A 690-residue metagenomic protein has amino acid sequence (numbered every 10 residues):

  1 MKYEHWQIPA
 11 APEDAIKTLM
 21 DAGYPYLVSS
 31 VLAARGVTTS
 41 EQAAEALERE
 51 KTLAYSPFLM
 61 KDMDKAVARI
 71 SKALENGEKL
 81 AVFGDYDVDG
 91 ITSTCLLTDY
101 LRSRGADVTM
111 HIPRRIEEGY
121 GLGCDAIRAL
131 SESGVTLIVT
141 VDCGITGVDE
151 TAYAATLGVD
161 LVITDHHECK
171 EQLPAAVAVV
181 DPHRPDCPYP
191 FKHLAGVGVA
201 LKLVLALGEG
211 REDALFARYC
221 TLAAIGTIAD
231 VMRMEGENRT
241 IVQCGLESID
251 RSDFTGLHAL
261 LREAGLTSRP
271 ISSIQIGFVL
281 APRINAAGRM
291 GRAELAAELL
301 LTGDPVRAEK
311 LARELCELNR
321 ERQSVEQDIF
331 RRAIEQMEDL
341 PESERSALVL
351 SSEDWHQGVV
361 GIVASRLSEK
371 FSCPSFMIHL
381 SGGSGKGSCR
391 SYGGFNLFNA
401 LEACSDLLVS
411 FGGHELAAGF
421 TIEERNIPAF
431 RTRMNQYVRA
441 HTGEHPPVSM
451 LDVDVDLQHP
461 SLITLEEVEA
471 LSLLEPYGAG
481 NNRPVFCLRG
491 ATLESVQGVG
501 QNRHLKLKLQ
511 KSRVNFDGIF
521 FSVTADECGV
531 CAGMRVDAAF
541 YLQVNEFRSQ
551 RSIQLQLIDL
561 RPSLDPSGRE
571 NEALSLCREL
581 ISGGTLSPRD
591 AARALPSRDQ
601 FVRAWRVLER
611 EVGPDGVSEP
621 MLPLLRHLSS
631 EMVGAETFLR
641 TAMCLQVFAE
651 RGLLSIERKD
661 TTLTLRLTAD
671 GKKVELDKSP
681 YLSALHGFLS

Functional and structural regions predicted by a protein language model:
K2, P9-T136, L157-G158, E209-A429 (+1 more regions): Hydrophobic helix-and-loop "lid/oligomerization" segment in the mid-to-C-terminal part of catalytic domains
F83, T140, I163-D165, I228 (+1 more regions): Generic enzyme active-site microenvironment
Y86-G90, C143, H166-H167, P182 (+3 more regions): Generic detector of well-ordered alpha-helical packing
L96, P174-I228, Q600, A604: Short alpha-helices
L97, R102, R239-P282, A286-I334 (+3 more regions): Acidic, two-metal ion nucleic-acid-processing modules in DNA metabolism proteins
I127, T151-A152, L645: Short amphipathic alpha-helical segments and helix-helix/interface helices
G134, V141-L194: Histidine/acidic-residue-rich, glycine-tolerant segments that coordinate divalent metal ions
H166-H167, H356, H414, H504: Histidine-centered active-site/metal-ligand motif
